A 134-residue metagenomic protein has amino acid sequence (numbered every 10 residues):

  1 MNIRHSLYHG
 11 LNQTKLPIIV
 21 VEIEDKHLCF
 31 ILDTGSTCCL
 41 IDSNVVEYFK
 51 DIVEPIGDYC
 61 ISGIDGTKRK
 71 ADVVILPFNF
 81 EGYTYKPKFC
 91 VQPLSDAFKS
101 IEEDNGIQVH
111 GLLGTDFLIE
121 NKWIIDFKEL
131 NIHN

Functional and structural regions predicted by a protein language model:
M1-N134: Pepsin/retropepsin-fold aspartyl endopeptidases
